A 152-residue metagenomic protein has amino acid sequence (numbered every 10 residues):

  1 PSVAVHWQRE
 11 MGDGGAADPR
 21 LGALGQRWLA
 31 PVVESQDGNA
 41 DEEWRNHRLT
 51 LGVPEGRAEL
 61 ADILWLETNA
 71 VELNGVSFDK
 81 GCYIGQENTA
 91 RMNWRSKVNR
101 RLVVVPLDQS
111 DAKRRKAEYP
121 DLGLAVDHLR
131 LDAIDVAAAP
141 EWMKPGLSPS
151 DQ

Functional and structural regions predicted by a protein language model:
P1-Q152: Basic, glycine/lysine-rich polyanion-binding surfaces/domains
